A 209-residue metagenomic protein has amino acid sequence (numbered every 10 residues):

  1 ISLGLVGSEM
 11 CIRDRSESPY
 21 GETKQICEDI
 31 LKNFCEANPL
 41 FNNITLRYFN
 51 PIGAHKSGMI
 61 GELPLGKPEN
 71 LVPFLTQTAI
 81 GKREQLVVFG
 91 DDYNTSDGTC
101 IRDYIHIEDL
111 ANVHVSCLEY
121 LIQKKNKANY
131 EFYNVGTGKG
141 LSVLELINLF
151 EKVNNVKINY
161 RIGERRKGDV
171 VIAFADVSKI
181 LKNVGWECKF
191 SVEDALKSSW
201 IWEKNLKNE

Functional and structural regions predicted by a protein language model:
I1-I12: Single conserved hydrophobic/aromatic residue that forms the stacking wall/gate of nucleotide- or nucleobase-binding
L3, Y20-G21, R102: Catalytic tyrosine of NAD(P)H-dependent dehydrogenase/reductases that use a Tyr as the general acid/base
S8, L71-E209: C-terminal substrate-binding subdomain of Rossmann-fold SDR/epimerase-dehydratase oxidoreductases
E9, F34-N38, L121: Active-site catalytic pocket residues across diverse enzymes, especially alpha/beta-hydrolases
R15-P19, N38-E69, N94-T99: Flexible, glycine-rich beta-alpha linker
E17-I52, P73-R83: Active-site Tyr-X1-5-Lys
K24, G53-K56, C117-K124: Short regulatory "switch" loops immediately downstream of catalytic or recognition motifs within protein catalytic
K32, H55-G58, V184: Short, function-defining helix-loop hinge/capping sites that tune catalysis or transport
